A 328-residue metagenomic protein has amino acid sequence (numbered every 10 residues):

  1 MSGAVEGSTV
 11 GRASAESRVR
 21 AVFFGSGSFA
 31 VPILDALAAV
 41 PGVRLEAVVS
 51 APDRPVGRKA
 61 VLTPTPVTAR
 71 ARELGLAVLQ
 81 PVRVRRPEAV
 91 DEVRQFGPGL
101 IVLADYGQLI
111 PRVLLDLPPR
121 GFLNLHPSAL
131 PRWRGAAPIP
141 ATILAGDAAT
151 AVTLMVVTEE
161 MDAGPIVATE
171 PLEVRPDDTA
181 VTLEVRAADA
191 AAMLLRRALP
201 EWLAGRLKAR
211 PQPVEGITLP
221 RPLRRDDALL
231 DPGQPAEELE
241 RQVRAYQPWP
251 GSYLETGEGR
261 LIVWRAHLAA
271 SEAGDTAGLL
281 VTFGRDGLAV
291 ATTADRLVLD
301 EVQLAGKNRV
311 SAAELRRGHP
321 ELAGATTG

Functional and structural regions predicted by a protein language model:
S2-A4, G11, S50, P232-G328: An anion-binding loop in the catalytic cleft
S2-K59: N-terminal Rossmann-like dinucleotide-binding module
R20-V22, E46-V48, A77-F96, I101 (+1 more regions): Internal alpha/beta domain cores that form substrate/cofactor-binding pockets in large enzymes and binding proteins
V31, V61-P64, R86-V90, A136: Structural motif corresponding to alpha-helix initiation and N-cap regions
V43, L100-L219: Donor/substrate-binding cores of folate-linked one-carbon enzymes
R54-L74: N-terminal beta-loop-helix "entrance" segment that forms/cooperates in small-molecule cofactor or anionic ligand
R221-Q234: Acyl-group handling in specialized metabolite and lipid biosynthesis
